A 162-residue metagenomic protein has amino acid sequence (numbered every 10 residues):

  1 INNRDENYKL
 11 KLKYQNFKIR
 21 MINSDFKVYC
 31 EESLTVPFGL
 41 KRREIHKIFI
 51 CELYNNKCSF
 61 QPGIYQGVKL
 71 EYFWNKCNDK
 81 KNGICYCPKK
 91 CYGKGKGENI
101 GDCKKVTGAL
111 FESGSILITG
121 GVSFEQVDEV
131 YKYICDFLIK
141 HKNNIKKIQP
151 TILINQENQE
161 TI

Functional and structural regions predicted by a protein language model:
I1-Y8, T119-P150: Extended intrinsically disordered, low-complexity coil regions enriched in Ser, Thr, Gly, Ala and often Pro
R4-L110, E157-I162: Intrinsic, low-complexity N-terminal interaction/targeting segments
T107-L110, S115-T119, I134: Short, structured motif recognition centered on aromatic/hydrophobic residues
K146-E160: Intrinsically disordered, low-complexity regulatory segments enriched in Ser/Pro/Gln/Gly
